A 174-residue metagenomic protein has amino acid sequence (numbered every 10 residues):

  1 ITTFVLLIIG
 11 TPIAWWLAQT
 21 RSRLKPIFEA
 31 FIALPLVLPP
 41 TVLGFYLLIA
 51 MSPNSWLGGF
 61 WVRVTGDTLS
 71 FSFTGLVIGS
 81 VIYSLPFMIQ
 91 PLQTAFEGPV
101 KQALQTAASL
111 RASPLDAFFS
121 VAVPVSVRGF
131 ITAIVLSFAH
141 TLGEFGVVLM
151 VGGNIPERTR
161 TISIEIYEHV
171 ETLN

Functional and structural regions predicted by a protein language model:
I1-E97, V121-G146, H169: Membrane-water interface segments at the C-terminal ends of transmembrane alpha-helices in multi-pass inner-membrane
R23, S113-P114: Short coil/turn motifs that cap or connect alpha-helices
L34, Q102, T106-A108: Short hydrophobic faces within alpha-helices
M88-I89, A103, D116: Short, structured loop/turn "capping" segments at alpha-beta junctions
L110-A112, P124: Glycine/proline-centered hinge or cleavage motifs at structural transition points of membrane proteins
V151-N174: Interhelical loop and adjacent transmembrane-helix boundary motif in polytopic membrane transport permeases
